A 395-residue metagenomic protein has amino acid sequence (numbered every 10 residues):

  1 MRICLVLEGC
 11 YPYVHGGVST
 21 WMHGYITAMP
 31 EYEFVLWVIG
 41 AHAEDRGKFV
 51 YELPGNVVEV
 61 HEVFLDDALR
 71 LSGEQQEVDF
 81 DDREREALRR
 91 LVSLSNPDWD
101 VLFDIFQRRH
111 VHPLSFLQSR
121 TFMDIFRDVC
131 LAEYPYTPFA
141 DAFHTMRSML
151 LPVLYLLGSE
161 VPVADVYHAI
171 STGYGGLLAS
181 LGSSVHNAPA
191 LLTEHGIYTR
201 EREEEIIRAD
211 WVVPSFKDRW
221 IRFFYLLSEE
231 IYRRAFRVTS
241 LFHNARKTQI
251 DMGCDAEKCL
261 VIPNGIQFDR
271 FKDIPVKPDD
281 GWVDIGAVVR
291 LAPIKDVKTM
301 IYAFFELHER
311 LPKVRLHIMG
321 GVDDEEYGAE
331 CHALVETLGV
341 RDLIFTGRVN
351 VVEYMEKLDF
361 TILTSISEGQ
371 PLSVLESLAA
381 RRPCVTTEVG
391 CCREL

Functional and structural regions predicted by a protein language model:
M1-D124, C130: N-terminal subdomain of nucleotide-sugar transferases
E229-R233, A329-E330, G347-L358, A379 (+1 more regions): Short acidic alpha-helix that forms the nucleotide-activated donor recognition element in Leloir-type transferases
N244, G265: Carbohydrate-associated surface elements
P275-E306, H317: Conserved donor-binding/catalytic core segment of Leloir-type glycosyltransferases
R315-A329: Glycosyltransferase donor-sugar binding loop
G328-R348: Nucleotide-activated donor-binding/catalytic signature segment of Leloir-type glycosyltransferases, i.e., the conserved
I366: Aromatic "clamp/platform" in nucleotide-sugar-dependent glycosyltransferases that forms part of the donor/acceptor
P383-T386: Short hydrophobic beta-strand element within catalytic cores of glycosyltransferases and related nucleotide-activated
